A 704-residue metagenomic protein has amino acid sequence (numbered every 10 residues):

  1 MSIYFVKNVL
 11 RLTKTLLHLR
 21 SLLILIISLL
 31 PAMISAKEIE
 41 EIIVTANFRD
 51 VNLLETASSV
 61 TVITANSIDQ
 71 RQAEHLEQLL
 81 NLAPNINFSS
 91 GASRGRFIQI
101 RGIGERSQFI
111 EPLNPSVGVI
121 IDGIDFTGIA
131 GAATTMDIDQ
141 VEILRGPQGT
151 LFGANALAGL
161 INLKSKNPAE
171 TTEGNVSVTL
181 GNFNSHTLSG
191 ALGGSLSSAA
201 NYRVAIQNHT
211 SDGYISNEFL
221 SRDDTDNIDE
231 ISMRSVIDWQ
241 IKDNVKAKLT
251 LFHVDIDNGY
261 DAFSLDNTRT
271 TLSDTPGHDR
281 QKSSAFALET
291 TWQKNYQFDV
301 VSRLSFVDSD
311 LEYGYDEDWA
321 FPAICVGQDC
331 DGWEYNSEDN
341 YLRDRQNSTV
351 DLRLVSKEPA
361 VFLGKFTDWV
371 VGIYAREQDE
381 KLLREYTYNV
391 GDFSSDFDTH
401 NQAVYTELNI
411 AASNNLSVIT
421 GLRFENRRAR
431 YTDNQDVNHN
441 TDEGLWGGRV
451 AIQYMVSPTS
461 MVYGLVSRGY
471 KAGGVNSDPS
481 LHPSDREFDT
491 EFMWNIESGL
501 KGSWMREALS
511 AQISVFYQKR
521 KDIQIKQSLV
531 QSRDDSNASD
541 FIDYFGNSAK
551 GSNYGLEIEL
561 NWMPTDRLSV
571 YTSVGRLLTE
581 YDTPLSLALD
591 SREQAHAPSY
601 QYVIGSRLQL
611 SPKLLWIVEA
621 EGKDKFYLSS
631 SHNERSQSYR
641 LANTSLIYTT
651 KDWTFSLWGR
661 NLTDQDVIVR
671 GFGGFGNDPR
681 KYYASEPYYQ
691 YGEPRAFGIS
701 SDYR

Functional and structural regions predicted by a protein language model:
I42, K519, V570, G622-Y627 (+1 more regions): C-terminal beta-signal and adjacent terminal beta-strands/loops of Gram-negative outer-membrane beta-barrel proteins
L76-E77, F97-Q99, I120, Q140-I143 (+3 more regions): N-terminal periplasmic accessory domains that precede and gate Gram-negative outer-membrane beta-barrel machines
E77, N81-I124: Extracytoplasmic beta-strand/coil segments of soluble accessory domains associated with Gram-negative outer-membrane
Q108-I110, S116-P147: Short acidic/polar hinge/loop motifs at secondary-structure boundaries that mediate gating or recognition
E173-N175, L180-S211, I215-N258, K282-L288 (+11 more regions): Transmembrane beta-barrel wall of Gram-negative outer-membrane proteins
D238-K242, F252, L354-S356, F366-D368 (+8 more regions): Structural signature of Gram-negative outer-membrane beta-barrels, strongest in the C-terminal barrel of TonB-dependent
E289-E317, M455, S460-S467, D489-Y554 (+2 more regions): Membrane-embedded beta-barrel scaffold of Gram-negative outer-membrane proteins
V370-G372, N414-V418, N426, Y517-K519 (+2 more regions): Gram-negative outer-membrane beta-barrel transporters
